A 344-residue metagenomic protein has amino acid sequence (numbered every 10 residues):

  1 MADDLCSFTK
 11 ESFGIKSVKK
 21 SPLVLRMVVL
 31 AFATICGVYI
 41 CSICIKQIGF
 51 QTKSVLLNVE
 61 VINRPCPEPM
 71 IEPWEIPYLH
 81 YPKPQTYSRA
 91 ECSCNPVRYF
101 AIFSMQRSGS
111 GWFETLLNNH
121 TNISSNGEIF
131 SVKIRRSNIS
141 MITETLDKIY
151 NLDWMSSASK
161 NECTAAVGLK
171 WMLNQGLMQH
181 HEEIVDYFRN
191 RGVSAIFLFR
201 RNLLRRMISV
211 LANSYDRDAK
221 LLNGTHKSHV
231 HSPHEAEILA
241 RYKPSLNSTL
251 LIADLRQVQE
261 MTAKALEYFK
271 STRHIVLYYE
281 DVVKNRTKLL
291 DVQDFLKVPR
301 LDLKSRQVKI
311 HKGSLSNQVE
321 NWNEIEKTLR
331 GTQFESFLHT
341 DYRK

Functional and structural regions predicted by a protein language model:
A2-E162: PAPS-dependent sulfotransferase catalytic core
A31, I35-V38, Q47-I48, H120 (+5 more regions): Generic recognition of well-structured, leucine-rich alpha-helical segments and adjacent helix-turn regions within
E114-T115, K133, Q175, M207 (+2 more regions): Hydrophobic positions within alpha-helical membrane elements
N122-I123, C163-A165, G192, S271-R273: A generic structural signal for alpha->beta connector loops
R135-I139, L177-Q179, N285-L290, K312-Q318: Short, solvent-exposed polar/charged micro-motifs at secondary-structure junctions
A166-W171: Conserved two-lobed SF2 helicase motor
M172-D302: PAPS-dependent sulfotransferase catalytic domain
H226-L251, L296-K344: PAPS-dependent sulfotransferase catalytic core
